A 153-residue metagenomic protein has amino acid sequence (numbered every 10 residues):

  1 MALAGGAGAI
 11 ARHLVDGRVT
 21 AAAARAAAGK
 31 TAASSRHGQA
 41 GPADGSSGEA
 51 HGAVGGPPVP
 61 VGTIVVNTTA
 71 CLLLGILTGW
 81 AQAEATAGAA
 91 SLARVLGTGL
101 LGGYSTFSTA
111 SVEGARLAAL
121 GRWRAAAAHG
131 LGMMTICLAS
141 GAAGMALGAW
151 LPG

Functional and structural regions predicted by a protein language model:
M1-G153: Membrane-interface helix-loop junctions in multi-pass transporters/channels
